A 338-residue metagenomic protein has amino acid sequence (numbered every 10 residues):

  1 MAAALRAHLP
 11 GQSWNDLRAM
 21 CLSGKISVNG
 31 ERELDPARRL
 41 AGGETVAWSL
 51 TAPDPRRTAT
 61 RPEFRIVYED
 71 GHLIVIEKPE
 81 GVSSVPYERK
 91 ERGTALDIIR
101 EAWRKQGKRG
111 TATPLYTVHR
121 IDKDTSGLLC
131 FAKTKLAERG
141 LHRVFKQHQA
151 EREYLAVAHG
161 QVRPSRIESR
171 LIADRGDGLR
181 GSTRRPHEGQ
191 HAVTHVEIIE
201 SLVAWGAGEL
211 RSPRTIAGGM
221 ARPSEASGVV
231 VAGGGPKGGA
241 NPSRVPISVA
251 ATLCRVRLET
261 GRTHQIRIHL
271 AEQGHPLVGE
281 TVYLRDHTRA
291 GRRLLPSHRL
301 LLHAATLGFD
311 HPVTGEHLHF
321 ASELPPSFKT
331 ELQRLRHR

Functional and structural regions predicted by a protein language model:
M1-R338: RNA pseudouridine synthases
